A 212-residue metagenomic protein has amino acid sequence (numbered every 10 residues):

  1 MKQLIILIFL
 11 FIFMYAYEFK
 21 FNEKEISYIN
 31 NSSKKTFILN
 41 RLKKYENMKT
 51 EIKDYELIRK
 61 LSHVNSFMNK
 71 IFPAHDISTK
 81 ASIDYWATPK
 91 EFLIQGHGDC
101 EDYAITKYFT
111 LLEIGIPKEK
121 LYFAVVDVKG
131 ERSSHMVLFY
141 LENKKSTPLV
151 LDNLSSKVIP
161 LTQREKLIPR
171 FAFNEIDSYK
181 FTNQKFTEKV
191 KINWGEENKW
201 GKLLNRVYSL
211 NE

Functional and structural regions predicted by a protein language model:
M1-F9: Sec-dependent signal peptide recognition, specifically the positively charged N-region followed immediately by
I8-A16: Hydrophobic h-region of N-terminal signal peptides that target proteins for export in Gram-negative bacteria
A16-E212: A structural boundary/capping signal
